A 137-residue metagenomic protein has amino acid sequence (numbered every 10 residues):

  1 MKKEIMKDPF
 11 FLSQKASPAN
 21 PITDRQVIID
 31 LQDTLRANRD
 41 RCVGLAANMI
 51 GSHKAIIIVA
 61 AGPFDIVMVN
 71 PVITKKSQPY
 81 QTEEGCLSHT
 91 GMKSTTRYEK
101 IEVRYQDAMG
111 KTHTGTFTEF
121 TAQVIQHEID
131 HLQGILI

Functional and structural regions predicted by a protein language model:
M1-I137: Positively charged
